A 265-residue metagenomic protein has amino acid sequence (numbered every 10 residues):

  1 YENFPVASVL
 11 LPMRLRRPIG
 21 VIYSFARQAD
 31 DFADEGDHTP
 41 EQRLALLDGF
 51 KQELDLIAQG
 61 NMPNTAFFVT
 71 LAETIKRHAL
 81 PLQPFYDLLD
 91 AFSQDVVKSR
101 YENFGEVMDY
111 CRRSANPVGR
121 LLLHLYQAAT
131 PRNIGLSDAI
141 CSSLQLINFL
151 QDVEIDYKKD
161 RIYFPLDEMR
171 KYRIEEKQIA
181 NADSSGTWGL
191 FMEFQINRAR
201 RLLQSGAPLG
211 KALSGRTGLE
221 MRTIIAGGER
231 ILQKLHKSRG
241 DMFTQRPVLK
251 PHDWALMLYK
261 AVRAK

Functional and structural regions predicted by a protein language model:
Y1-Q145, L150-K265: Catalytic cores of Mg2+-dependent Asp-rich isoprenoid enzymes
